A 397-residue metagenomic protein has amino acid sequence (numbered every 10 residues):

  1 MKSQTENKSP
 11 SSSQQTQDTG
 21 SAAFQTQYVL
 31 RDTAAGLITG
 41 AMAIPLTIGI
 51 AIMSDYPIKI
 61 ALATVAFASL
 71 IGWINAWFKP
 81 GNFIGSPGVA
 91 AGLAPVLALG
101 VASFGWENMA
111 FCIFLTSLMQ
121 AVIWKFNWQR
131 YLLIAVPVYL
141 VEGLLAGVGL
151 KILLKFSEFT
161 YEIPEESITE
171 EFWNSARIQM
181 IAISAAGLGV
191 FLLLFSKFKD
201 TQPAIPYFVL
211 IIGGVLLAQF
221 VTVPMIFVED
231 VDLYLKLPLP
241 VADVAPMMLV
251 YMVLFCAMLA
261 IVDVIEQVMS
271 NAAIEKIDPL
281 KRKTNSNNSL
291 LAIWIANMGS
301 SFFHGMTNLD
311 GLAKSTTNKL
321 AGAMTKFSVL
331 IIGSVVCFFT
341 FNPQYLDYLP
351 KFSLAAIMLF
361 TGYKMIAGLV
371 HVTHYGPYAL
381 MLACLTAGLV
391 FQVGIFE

Functional and structural regions predicted by a protein language model:
M1-A34, A102-D278, Y345-E397: Core transmembrane helix bundle of multi-pass membrane transport proteins
S21-A22, S86-A98, A102-V141, L145 (+2 more regions): Helix-loop-helix junctions within the multi-pass membrane cores of secondary transporters/permeases
S21-L37, M42, L46-N75, K79-P80 (+1 more regions): Membrane-embedded helical hairpins/re-entrant loop segments and their flanking transmembrane helices within multi-pass
G36-I44, A61-A66, S86-G92, I178-A186 (+3 more regions): Short hydrophobic alpha-helical membrane-embedded segments
A41, P45, G49, A68 (+16 more regions): Generic alpha-helix signal with a bias toward terminal, lower-confidence helices and secondary-structure junctions
I44-G49, A68-W73, G92-A98, L118 (+5 more regions): Hydrophobic, membrane-inserted alpha-helices
P80-S86: Helix-loop junctions on the outward
